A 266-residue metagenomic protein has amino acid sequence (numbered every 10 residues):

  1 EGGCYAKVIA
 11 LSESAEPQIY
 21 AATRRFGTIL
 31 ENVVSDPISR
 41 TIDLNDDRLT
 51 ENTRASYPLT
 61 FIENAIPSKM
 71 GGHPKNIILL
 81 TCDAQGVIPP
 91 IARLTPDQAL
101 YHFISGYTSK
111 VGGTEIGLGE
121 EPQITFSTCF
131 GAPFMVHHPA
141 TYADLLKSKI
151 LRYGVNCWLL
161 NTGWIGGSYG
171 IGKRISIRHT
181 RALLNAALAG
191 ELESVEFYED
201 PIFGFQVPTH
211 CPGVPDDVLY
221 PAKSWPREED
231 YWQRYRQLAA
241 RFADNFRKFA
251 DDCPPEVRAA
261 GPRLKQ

Functional and structural regions predicted by a protein language model:
E1-S224, Q237, R241-D244: Glycine-rich, often acidic-flanked micro-motifs that create phosphate/phosphodiester-binding or positioning elements
V218, K223-Q266: Generic C-terminus detector
